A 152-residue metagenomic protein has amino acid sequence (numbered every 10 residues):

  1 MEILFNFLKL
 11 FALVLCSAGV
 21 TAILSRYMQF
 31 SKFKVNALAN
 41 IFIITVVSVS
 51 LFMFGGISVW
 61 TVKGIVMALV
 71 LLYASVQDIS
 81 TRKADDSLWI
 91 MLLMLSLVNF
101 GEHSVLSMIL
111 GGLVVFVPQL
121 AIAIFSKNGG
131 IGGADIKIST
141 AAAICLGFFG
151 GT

Functional and structural regions predicted by a protein language model:
M1-T152: A membrane-topology feature that recognizes alpha-helical transmembrane segments and their immediate juxtamembrane
